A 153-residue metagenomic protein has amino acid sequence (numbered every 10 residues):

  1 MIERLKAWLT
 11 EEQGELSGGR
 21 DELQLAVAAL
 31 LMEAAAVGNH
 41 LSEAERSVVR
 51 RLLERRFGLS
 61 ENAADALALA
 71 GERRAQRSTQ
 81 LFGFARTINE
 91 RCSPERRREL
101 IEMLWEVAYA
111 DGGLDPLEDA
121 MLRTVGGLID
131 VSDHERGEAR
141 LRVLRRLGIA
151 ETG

Functional and structural regions predicted by a protein language model:
M1-E33, S42-G153: Small-residue-enriched hydrophobic alpha-helices in membranes
G38: Catalytic "initiation/cleavage/transfer" segments centered on a nucleophilic residue and adjacent nucleic-acid-engaging
